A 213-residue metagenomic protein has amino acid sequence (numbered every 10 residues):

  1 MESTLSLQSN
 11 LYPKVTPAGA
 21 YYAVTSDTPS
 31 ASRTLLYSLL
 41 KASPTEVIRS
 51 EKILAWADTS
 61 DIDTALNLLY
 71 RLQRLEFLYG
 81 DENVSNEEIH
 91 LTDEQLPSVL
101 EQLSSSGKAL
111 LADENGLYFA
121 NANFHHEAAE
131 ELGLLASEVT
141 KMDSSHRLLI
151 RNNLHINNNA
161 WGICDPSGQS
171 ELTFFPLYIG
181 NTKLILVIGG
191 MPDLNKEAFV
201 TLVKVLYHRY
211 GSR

Functional and structural regions predicted by a protein language model:
M1-K108, F119-R213: Non-catalytic interaction/Regulatory regions outside core domains
